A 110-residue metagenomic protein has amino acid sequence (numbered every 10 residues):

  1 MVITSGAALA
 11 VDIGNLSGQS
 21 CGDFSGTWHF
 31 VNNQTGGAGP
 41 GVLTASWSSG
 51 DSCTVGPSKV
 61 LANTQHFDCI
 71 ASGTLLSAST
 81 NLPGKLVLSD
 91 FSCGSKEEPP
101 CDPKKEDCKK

Functional and structural regions predicted by a protein language model:
I3-K110: Extracellular or exported targeting regions of proteins
